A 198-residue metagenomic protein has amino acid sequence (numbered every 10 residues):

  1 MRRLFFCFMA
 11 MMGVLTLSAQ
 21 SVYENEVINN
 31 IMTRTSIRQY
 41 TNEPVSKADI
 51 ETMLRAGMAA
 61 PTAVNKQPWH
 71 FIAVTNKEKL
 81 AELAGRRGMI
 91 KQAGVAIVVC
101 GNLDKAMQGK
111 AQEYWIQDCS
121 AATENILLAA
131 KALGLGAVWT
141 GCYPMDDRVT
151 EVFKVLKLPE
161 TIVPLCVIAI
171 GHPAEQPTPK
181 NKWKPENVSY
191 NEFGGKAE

Functional and structural regions predicted by a protein language model:
M1-L4: Positively charged n-region of N-terminal signal peptides that target proteins for export
F6, S18-E198: Acidic, surface-exposed loops and disordered segments
A10-S18: Hydrophobic h-region of N-terminal signal peptides that target proteins for export in Gram-negative bacteria
